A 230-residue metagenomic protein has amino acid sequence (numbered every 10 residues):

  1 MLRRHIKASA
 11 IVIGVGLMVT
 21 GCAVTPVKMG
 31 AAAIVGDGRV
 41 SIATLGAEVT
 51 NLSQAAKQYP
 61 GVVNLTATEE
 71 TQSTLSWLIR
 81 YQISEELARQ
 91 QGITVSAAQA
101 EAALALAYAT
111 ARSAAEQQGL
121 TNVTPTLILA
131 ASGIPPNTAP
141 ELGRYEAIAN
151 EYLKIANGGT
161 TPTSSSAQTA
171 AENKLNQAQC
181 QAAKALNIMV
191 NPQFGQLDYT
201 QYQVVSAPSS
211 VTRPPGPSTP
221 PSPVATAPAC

Functional and structural regions predicted by a protein language model:
M1-E69, N173-C230: Short, low-structural-confidence N-terminal segments
V24-P135: N-terminal targeting/tethering segments
V40, T66, P140-G143, A147 (+2 more regions): Alpha-helix boundary/N-cap detector
E85, L153, T160, Y202 (+1 more regions): Amphipathic alpha-helical interaction segments
L127-K154: Long, amphipathic, charge-rich alpha-helical segments that form helical bundles/coiled-coils
P136, N150-L186: Acidic/polar surface patches and capping/hinge elements
